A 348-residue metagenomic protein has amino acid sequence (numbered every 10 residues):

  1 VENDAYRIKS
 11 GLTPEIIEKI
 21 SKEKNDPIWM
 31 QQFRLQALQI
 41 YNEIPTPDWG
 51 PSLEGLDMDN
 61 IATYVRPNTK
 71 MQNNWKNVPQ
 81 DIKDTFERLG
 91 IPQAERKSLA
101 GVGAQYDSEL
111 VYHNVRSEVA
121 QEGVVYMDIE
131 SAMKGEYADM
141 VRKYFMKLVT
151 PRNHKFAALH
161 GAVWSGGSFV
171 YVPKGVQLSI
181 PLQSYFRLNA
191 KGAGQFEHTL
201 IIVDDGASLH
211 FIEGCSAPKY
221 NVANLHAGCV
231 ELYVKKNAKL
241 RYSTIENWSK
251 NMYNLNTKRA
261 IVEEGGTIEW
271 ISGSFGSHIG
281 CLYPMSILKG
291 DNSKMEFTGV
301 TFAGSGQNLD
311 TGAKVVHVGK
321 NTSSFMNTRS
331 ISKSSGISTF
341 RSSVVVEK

Functional and structural regions predicted by a protein language model:
V1-E197, D204-G206, G214-C215, K348: N-terminal leader/transition segments
Y112-N114, E118-K348: Conserved beta-strand/loop scaffold segments within soluble protein domains that form the structured core and edges
